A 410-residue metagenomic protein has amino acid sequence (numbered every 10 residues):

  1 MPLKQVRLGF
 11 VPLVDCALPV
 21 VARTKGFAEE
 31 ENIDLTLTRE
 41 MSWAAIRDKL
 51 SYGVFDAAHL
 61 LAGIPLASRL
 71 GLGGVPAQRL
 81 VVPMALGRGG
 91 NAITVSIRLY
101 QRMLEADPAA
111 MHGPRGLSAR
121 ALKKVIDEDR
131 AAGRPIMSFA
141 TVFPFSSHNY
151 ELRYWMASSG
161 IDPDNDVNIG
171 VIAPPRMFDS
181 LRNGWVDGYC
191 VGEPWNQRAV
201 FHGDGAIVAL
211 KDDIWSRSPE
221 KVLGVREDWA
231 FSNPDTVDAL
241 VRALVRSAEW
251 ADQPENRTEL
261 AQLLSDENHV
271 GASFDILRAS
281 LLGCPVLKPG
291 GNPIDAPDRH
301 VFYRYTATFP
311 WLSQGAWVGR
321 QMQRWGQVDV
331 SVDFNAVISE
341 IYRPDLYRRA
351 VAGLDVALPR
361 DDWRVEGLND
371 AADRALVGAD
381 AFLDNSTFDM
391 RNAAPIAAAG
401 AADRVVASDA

Functional and structural regions predicted by a protein language model:
P2-D164, D187-V200, D204-R217: Short, glycine-/small- and polar/acidic-enriched structural segments that line small-molecule recognition paths
F27-E29, I97-G116, E220-G271: Extended ligand-binding regions for polar small-molecule ligands
K123, V171-P175, F231: Active-site glycine-rich loop that binds ribose-phosphate moieties when present
H148-E151, A173, M177, W195 (+3 more regions): Internal, well-ordered alpha-helical segments in soluble enzyme and binding-protein domains
N165-I172, D179-R182, V186-G192: Long, hydrophobic, well-ordered secondary-structure blocks that form the structural core and pocket-lining surfaces
P234-R343: Secondary-structure end/capping motifs
A316-A410: Conserved C-terminal helix/tail region of periplasmic/extracytoplasmic solute-binding proteins
